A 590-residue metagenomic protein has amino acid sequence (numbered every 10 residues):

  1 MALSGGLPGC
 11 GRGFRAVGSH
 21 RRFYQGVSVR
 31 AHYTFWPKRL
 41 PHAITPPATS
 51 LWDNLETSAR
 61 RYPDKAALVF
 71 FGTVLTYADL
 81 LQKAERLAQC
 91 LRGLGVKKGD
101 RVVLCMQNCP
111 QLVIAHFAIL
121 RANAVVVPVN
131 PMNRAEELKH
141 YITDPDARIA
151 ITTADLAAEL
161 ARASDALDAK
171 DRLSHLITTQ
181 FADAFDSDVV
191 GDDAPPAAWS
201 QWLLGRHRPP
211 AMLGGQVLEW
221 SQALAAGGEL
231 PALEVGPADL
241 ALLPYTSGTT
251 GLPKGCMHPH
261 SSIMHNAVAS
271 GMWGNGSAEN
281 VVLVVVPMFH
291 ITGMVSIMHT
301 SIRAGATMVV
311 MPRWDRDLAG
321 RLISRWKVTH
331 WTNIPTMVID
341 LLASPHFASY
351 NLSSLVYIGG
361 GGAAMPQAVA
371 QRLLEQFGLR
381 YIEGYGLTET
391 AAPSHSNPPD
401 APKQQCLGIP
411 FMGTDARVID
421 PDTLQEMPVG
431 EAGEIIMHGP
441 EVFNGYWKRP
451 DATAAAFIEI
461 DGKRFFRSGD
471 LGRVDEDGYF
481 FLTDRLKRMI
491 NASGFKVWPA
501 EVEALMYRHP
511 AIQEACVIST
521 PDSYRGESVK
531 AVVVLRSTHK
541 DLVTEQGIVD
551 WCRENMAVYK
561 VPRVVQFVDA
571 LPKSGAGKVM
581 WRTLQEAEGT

Functional and structural regions predicted by a protein language model:
L3, F14, G93-L94, R121-Q222 (+1 more regions): Structural core segment of the AMP-binding/adenylate-forming
T45-P47, E56, D64-C109, V113-F117 (+2 more regions): Conserved AMP-binding/adenylate-forming core of the ANL superfamily
T76-A78, A241-H265, N397: Conserved AMP-binding A3 loop
N133, K139, T152-D155, W331 (+7 more regions): AMP-binding/adenylate-forming catalytic core of the ANL superfamily
L176, V328-N333, L342-K403, D415: Gly/Ser/Thr-rich phosphate-binding loop
A197-Y245, L252, N275-V281: Conserved pre-ATP/AMP-binding loop-to-beta segment of ANL
M264-V281, F289-H330, V338, S344: Conserved AMP-binding/adenylation subdomain of ANL enzymes
I409-G413, Q425-F457, V497: Conserved ATP/PPi-binding loop(s) of AMP-dependent carboxylate-activating enzymes
